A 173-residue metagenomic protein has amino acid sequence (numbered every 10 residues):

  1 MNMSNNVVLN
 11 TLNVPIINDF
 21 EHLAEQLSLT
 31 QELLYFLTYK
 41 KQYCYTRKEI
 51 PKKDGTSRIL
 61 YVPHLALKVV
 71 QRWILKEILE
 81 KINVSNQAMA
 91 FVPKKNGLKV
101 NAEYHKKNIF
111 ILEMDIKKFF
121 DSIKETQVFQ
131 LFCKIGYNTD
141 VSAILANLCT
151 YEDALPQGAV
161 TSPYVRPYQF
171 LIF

Functional and structural regions predicted by a protein language model:
M1-K48: Non-catalytic, polymerase-adjacent accessory regions of viral genome-replication enzymes
I16, P63, L67-R72, D121 (+1 more regions): Generic structural signal for well-ordered secondary structure
H22, V69, W73-E77, Q127 (+1 more regions): Long, highly charged amphipathic alpha-helices
L23-Q26, T30-Q31, E77-I78, I82 (+2 more regions): N-terminal low-complexity, intrinsically disordered segments
L37, E103-F173: Conserved polymerase palm-domain catalytic core
K48-Q71, M89-P93, N147-P167: Short, conserved non-catalytic motifs in the polymerase core
L67-M114, K118, V160, Y164: Active-site-proximal segment of RNA-dependent polymerases
